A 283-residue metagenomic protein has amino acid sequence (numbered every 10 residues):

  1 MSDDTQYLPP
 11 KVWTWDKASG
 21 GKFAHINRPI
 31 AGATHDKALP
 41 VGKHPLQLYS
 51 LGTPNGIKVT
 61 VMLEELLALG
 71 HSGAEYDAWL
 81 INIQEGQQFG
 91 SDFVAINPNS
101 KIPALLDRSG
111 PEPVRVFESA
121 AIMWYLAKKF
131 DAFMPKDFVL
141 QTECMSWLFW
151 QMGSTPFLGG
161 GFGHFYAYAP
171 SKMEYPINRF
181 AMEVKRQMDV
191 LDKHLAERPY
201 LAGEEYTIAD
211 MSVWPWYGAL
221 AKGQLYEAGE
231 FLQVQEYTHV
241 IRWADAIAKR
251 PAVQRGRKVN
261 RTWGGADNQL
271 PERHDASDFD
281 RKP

Functional and structural regions predicted by a protein language model:
M1-N178, M182-K185, K282-P283: GST-like domain detector, emphasizing the conserved glutathione-binding G-site in the N-terminal thioredoxin-like
S2-T5, V139, S146-P251: GST-like fold's C-terminal all-alpha helical module
K22-H25, R261-P283: Acidic/histidine-enriched, glycine/proline-rich intrinsically disordered or flexible terminal extensions
A95, K249, K258: Phosphate-coordinating loops and pocket residues in cytosolic domains that bind phosphorylated ligands
L148, R257-N260: A general structural motif at alpha-helix termini
Q254: C-terminal anion-handling pockets and recognition modules
